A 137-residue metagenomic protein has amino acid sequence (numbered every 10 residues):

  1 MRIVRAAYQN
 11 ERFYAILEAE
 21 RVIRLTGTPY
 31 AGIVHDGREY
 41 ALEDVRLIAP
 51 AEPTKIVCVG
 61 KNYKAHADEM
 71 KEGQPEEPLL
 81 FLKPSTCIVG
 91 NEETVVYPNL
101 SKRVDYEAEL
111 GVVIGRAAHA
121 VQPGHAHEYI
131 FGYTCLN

Functional and structural regions predicted by a protein language model:
M1-F13, L17-N137: Active-site microenvironments in enzyme catalytic cores
